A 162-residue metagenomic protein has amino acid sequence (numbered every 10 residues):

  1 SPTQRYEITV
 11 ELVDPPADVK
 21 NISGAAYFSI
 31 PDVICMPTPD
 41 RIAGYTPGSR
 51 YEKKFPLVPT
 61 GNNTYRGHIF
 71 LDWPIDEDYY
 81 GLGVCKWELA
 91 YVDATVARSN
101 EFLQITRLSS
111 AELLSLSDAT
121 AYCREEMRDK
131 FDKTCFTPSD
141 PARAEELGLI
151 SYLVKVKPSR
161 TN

Functional and structural regions predicted by a protein language model:
P2-Q4: N-terminal amphipathic/basic membrane-interacting segments and domains, especially the gasdermin N-terminal
E7-V13: Short edge beta-strand/loop segments characteristic of extracellular beta-sandwich folds
A17-L113: Structured domain cores in non-transmembrane regions
T95-N162: Glycine-rich, aromatic-bearing surface loops/beta-hairpins
